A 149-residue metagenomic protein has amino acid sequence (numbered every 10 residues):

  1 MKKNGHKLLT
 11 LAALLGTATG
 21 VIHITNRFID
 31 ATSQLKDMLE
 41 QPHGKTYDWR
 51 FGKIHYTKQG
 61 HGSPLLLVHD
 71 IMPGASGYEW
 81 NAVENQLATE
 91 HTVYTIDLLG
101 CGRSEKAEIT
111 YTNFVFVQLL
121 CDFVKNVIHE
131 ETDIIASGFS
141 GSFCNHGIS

Functional and structural regions predicted by a protein language model:
K2-F28: Hydrophobic alpha-helical topogenic segments used for membrane insertion/localization
L14, H69, C101, T132-G141: Conserved alpha/beta-hydrolase "nucleophile elbow" surrounding the catalytic nucleophile
T25-L39: Aromatic-capped interface at the extracytoplasmic side of an N-terminal signal-anchor transmembrane helix
K45-Q59: A short loop-to-beta-strand scaffold at the N-terminal edge of the catalytic core in hydrolase folds
Q59-R103: Conserved HGGG/HGGXW glycine-rich cap/lid loop of the alpha/beta-hydrolase fold
E90-T92, V127-S149: Conserved hydrolase catalytic core segment
T95-I135: Active-site loop/oxyanion-hole signature of alpha/beta-hydrolase fold enzymes
